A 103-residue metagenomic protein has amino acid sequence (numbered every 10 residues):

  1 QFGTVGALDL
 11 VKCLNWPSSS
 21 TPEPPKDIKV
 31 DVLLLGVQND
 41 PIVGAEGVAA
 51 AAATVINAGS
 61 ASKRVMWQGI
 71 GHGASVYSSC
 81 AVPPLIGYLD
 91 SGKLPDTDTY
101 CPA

Functional and structural regions predicted by a protein language model:
Q1-A103: C-terminal subdomain of alpha/beta-hydrolase-fold enzymes, centered on the catalytic histidine and its supporting
